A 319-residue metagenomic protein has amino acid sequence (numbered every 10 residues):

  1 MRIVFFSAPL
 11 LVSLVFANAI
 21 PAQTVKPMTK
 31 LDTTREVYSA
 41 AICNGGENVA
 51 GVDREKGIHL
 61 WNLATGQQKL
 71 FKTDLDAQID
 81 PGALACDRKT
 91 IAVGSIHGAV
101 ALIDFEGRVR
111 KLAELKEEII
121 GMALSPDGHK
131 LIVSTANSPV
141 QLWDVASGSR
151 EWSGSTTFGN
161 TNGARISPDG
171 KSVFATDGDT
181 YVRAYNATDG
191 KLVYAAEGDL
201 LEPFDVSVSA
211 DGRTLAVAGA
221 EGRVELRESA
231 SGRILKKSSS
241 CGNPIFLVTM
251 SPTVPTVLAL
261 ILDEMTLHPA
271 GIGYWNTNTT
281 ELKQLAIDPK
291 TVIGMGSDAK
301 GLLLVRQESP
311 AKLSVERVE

Functional and structural regions predicted by a protein language model:
M1-F5: Positively charged n-region of N-terminal signal peptides that target proteins for export
S7-A17: Bacterial N-terminal signal peptides
I20-E319: WD40-repeat beta-propeller superdomains and closely related acidic/aromatic-rich repeat-like regions
